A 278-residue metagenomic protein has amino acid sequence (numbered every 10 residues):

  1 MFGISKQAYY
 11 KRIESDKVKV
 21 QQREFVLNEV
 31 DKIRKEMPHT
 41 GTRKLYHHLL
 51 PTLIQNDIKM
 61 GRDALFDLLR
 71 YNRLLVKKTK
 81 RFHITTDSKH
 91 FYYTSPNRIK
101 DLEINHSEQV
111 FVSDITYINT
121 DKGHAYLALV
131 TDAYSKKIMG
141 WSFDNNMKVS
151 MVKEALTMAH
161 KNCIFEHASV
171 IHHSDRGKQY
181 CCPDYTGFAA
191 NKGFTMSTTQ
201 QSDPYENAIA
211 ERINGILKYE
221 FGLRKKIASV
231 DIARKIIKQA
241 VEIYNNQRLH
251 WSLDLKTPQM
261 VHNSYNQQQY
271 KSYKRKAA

Functional and structural regions predicted by a protein language model:
F2, Y9, V30, L45 (+13 more regions): Mobile genetic element proteins and their domesticated derivatives, centered on retroelements and DNA transposons
I4-H106, P258-Q267: Basic, flexible linker segments flanking DNA-binding modules in nucleic acid-interacting mobile-element proteins
T86-S88, S174-R176, C182-P183, M196-K218 (+2 more regions): RNase H-like two-metal-ion nuclease catalytic core shared by retroviral integrases and related mobile-element nucleases
K100-M139, N145-N146: An active-site-proximal beta-strand-loop segment
G123, W141-F165, C181: Active-site beta-loop-alpha junctions of metal-dependent nucleic acid enzymes, especially the RNase H-like/DDE
I164-C181, G187: Cysteine/selenocysteine-centered motifs that mediate thiol-based redox chemistry or coordinate metal-sulfur cofactors
A190-F194, I216-A278: C-terminal domain-tail junction helix/linker
